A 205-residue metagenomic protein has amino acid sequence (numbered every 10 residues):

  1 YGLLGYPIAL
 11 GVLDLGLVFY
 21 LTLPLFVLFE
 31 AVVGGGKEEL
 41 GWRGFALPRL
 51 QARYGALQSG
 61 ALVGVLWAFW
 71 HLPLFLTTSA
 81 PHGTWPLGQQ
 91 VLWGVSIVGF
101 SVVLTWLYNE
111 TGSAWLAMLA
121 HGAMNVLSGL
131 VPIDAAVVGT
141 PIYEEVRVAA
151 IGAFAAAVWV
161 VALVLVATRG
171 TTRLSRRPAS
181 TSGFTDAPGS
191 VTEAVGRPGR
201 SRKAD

Functional and structural regions predicted by a protein language model:
Y1-L15, G34, P48, L107-N109 (+1 more regions): Membrane-helix interface linkers and caps
Y1-R43, L47-R53, S79-Q89, R200 (+1 more regions): Juxtamembrane helix-loop-helix connectors linking adjacent transmembrane helices in multi-pass membrane enzymes
F29-E30, G34, S101-V102, A155-L165: Hydrophobic cores of alpha-helical transmembrane segments in multi-pass inner/ER membrane proteins, independent
G36-L66, T105, N109-S113: Membrane-interface helix/loop boundary segments of multi-pass membrane proteins
E39, H71, H121, N125: Histidine-centered divalent metal-coordination motifs
L57-A61, W85-E144: Functionally important transmembrane alpha-helices
A68-P81, P132-V138: Membrane-interface helix-cap regions at the ends of transmembrane helices in multi-pass membrane proteins
A120-D205: C-terminal membrane module of polytopic membrane proteins
